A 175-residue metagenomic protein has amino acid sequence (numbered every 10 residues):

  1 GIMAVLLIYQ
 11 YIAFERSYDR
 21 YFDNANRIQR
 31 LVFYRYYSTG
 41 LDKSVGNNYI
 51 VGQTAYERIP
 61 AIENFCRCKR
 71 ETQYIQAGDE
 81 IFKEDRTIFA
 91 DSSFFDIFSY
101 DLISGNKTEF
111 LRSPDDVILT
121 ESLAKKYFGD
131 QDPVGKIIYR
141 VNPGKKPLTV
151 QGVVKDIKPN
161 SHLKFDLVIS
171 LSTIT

Functional and structural regions predicted by a protein language model:
G1-A4: Alpha-helical transmembrane segments of integral membrane proteins
I8-Y74: Membrane-proximal extracellular/periplasmic loop immediately following the first transmembrane helix
A13-R16, N106, D132: Alpha-helix capping and helix-coil boundary motifs
D19-F22, T108-E109, D130: Short secondary-structure boundary/capping segments
N26-Q29, D85, K136, F165: Extracytoplasmic/periplasmic beta-strand context in beta-sandwich domains, especially the cupredoxin/COX2 CuA-binding
Y34-S44, R67-S93, I103-V117, R140-L148 (+1 more regions): Short acidic/polar micro-motifs at solvent-exposed secondary-structure junctions
Y49, I81-F82, D132-V134: Residues that act as N-cap/strand-start positions at coil-to-secondary-structure junctions
D91-S104, D115-T175: Mid-to-C-terminal secondary-structure elements that act as membrane-proximal/extracytoplasmic interface segments
